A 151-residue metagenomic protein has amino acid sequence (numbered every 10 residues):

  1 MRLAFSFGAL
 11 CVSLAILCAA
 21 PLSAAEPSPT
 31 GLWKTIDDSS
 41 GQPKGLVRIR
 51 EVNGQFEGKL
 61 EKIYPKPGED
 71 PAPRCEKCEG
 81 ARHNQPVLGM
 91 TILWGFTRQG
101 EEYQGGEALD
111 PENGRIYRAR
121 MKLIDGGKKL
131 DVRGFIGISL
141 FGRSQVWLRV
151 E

Functional and structural regions predicted by a protein language model:
M1-F5: Positively charged n-region of N-terminal signal peptides that target proteins for export
G8-A19: Bacterial N-terminal signal peptides
L22-L32: N-terminal helix-cap/turn-to-beta initiation motif at the start of protein domains
L32, Q55, G127-K129: Structural motif
T35-A119: Central antiparallel beta-sheet cores of small beta-barrel/beta-sandwich binding domains
G127-K129, F135-E151: Edge beta-strand at a domain terminus
